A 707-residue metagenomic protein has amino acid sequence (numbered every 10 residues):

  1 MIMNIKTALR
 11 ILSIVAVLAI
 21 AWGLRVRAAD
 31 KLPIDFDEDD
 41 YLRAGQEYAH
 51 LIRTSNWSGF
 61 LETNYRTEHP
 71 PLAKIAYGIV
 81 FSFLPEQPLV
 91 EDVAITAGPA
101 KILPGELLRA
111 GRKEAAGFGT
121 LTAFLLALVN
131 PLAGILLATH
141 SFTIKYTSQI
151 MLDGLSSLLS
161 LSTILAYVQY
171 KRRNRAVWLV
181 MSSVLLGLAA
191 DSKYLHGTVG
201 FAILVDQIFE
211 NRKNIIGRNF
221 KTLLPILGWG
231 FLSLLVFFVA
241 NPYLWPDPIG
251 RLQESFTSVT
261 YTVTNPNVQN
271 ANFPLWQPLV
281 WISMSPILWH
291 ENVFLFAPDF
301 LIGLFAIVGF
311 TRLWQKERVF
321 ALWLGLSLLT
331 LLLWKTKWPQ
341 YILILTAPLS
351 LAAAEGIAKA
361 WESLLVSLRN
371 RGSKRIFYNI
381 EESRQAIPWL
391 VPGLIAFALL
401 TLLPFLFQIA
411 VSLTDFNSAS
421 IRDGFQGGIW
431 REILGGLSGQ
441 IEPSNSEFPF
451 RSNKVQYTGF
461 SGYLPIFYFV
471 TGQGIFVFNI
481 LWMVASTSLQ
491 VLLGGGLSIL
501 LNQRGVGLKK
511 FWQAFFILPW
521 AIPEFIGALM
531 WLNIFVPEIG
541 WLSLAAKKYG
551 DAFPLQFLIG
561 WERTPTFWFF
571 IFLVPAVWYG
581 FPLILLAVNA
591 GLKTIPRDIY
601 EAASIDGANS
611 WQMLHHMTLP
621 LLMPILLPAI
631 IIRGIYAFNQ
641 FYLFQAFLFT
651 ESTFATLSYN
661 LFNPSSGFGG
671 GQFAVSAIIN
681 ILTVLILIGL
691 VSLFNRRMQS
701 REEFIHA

Functional and structural regions predicted by a protein language model:
L9-E38, Q46, T139, F231-D247 (+6 more regions): Transmembrane signal-anchor helices characteristic of membrane glycosylation enzymes that use polyprenol
L18-A21, A133-A138, L165, L186 (+2 more regions): Short helix- or helix-capping micro-motifs that position conserved polar/aromatic residues at function-defining sites
V26-A28, D39-I75, I79-G98, S258-T262 (+2 more regions): Extracytosolic helix-loop segments that constitute the early lumenal/periplasmic catalytic or substrate-binding loops
D35-F36, F142-S156, W338-P339: Short acidic/glycine- and proline-prone juxtamembrane loop motifs at membrane-interface regions of multi-pass membrane
L125, N211-I215, M284-E317, A321: Hydrophobic, aromatic-rich transmembrane alpha-helices and their immediate juxtamembrane boundary segments
A166-V177, L186, T198-L234, W314 (+2 more regions): Perimembrane helix-loop-helix junctions
L224-T264, W531-N533: Membrane-lumen/periplasm interface segments of specific transmembrane helices in polyprenyl phosphate-linked
E382-A707: A structural signal for multi-pass alpha-helical bundles of membrane permease subunits that mediate small-molecule
